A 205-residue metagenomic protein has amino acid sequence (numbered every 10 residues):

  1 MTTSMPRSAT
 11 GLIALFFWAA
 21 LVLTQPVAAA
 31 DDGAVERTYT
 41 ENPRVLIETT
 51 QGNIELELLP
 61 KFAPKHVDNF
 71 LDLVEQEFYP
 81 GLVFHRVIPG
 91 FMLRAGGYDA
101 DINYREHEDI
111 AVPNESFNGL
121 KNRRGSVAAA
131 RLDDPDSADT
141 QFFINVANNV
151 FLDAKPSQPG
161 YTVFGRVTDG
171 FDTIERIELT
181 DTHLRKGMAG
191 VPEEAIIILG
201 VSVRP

Functional and structural regions predicted by a protein language model:
T2-T3, L23-P205: Cyclophilin-like peptidyl-prolyl cis-trans isomerases
G11-T24: Bacterial N-terminal signal peptides
